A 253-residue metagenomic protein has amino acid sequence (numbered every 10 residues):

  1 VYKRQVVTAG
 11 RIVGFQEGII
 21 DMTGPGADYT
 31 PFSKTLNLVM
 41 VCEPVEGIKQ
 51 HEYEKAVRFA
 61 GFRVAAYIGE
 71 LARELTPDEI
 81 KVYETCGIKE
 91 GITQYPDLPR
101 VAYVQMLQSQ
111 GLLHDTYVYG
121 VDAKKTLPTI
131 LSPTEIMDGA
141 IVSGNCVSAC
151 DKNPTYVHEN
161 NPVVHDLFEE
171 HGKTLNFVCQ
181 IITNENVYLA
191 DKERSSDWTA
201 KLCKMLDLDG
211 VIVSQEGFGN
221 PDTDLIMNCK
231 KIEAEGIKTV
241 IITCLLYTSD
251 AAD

Functional and structural regions predicted by a protein language model:
V1-Q5, Y247-A252: Conserved small/polar residues in nucleotide/adenosyl-binding loops
K3-D166, G172-S196, P221: Metallocofactor- and cofactor-centric catalytic cores in central/energy metabolism, strongly enriched
L189-S195, L202, N220-T239, T243-S249: Internal alpha/beta domain cores that form substrate/cofactor-binding pockets in large enzymes and binding proteins
D207-L208: Proline-aspartate-enriched helix->loop->beta-strand connector
Q215-F218: Structured, hydrophobic secondary-structure cores that serve as assembly/anchoring elements
